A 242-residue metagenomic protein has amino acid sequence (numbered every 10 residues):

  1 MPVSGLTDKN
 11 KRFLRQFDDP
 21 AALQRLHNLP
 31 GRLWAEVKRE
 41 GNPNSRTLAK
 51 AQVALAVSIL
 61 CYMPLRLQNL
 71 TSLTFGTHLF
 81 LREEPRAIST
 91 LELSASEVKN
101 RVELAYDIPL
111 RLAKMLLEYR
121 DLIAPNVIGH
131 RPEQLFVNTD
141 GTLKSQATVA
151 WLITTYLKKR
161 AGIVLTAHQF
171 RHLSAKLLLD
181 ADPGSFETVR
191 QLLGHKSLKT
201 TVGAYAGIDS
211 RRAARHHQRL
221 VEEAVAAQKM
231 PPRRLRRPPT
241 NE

Functional and structural regions predicted by a protein language model:
M1-G41, E97-K99, V137-D140: Flexible interdomain linker/hinge and immediately adjacent N-terminus of the catalytic tyrosine-recombinase domain
P20-Q68: Basic, Lys/Arg- and aromatic-enriched nucleic-acid-binding interface segment
P43, M63, P125-Q134, T142-L143 (+2 more regions): Short, basic (Lys/Arg/His-rich) helix/loop patches that form interaction surfaces in the mid-to-C-terminal regions
A56, N69-L73, V189: Alpha-helix N-cap/helix-start motif at helix boundaries, enriched for small hydrophobics
T77-R82, P125: Solenoid-like repeat scaffolds
P85, T90-V137: Basic, alpha-helical nucleic-acid-contacting "clamp/cap" segments
L193-V221, V225: Catalytic-site neighborhood detector that most strongly recognizes the C-terminal catalytic loop/helix of tyrosine
V221-P239: Intrinsically disordered, low-complexity basic tails/linkers immediately adjacent to helix-turn-helix/homeobox/MYB/SANT
